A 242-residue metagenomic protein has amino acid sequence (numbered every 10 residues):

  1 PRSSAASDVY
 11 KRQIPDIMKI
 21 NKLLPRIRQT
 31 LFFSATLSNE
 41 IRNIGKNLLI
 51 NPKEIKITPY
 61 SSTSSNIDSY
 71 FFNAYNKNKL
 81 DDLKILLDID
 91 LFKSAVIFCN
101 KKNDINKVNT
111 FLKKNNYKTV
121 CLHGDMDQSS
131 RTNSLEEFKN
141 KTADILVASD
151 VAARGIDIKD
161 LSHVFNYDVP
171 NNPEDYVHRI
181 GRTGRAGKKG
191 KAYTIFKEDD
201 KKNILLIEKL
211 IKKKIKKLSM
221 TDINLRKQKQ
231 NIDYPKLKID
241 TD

Functional and structural regions predicted by a protein language model:
P1-A6, Y10: Single conserved hydrophobic/aromatic residue that forms the stacking wall/gate of nucleotide- or nucleobase-binding
K22-I41: Conserved helicase ATPase motor motifs in RecA-like P-loop NTPase domains
T30-F32, A95, T119, A192: Hydrophobic/aliphatic anchor position in the core parallel beta-sheet of P-loop NTPase nucleotide-binding domains
I41-L49, V151, D160: Short regulatory helix/loop adjacent to the ATP-binding pocket of P-loop NTPases
I44-K79: Interdomain hinge/linker at the junction between the two RecA-like core domains of SF2 helicases
N66-K101, N106-F111: Conserved interdomain hinge at the start of the Helicase C-terminal
F92, K114-Y117, N140, I145 (+3 more regions): Arginine-glycine-biased low-complexity disordered regions
K107-N109, K118-C121, M126-S149: Conserved helicase ATPase core of P-loop NTP-dependent helicases/translocases
